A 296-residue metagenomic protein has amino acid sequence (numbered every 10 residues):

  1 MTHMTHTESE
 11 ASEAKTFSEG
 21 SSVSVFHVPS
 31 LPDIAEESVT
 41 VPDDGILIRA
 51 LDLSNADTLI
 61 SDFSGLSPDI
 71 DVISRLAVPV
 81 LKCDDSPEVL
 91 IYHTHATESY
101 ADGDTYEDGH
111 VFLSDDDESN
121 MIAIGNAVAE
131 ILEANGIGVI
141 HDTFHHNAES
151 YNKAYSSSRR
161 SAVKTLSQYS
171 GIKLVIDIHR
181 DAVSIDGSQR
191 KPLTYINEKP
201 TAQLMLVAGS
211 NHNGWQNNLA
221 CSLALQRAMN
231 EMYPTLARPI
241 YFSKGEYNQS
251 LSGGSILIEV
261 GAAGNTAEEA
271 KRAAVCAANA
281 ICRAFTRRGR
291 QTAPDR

Functional and structural regions predicted by a protein language model:
M1-G171, A182-S188, V275, R288-G289 (+1 more regions): N-terminal catalytic or cofactor-binding beta/alpha core of small enzyme domains
E98, H146-N147, N211-N213, A263-N265: A short, flexible beta-alpha/helix-coil linker loop
D117-M121, Q168-Y169, Q203-L206, Y233-T235 (+2 more regions): Short, surface-exposed, polar/charged, turn-prone segments marking secondary-structure boundaries
M121, N218, S222, A267-A274: Short, charged, low-complexity patches
A127, I131, N135, A224-M232 (+1 more regions): Generic non-transmembrane alpha-helical segments
Y151, S157-T165, I172-I178, A182-A262: Catalytic cores of processing enzymes, dominated by hydrolases/peptidases, characterized by acidic/His-rich
A237-R296: Active-site-adjacent mobile loop/cap segments within catalytic or ligand-binding domains
